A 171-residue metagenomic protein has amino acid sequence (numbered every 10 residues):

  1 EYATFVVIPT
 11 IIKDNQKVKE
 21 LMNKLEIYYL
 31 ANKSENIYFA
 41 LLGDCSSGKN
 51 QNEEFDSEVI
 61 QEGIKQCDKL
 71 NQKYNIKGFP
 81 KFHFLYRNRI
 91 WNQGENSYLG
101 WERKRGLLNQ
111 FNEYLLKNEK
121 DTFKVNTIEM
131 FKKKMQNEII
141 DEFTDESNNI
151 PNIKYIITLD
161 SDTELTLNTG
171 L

Functional and structural regions predicted by a protein language model:
E1-L171: Internal catalytic domains of large membrane-associated glycosyltransferases
